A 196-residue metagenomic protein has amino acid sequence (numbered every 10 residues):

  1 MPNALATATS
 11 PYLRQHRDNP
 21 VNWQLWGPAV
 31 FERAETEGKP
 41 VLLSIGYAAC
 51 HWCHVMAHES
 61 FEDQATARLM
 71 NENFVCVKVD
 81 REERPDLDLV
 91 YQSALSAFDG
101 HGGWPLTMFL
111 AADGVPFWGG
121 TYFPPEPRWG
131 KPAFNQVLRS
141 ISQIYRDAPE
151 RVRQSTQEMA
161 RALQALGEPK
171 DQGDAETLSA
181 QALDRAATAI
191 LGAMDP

Functional and structural regions predicted by a protein language model:
M1-P196: Replace the tail clause
